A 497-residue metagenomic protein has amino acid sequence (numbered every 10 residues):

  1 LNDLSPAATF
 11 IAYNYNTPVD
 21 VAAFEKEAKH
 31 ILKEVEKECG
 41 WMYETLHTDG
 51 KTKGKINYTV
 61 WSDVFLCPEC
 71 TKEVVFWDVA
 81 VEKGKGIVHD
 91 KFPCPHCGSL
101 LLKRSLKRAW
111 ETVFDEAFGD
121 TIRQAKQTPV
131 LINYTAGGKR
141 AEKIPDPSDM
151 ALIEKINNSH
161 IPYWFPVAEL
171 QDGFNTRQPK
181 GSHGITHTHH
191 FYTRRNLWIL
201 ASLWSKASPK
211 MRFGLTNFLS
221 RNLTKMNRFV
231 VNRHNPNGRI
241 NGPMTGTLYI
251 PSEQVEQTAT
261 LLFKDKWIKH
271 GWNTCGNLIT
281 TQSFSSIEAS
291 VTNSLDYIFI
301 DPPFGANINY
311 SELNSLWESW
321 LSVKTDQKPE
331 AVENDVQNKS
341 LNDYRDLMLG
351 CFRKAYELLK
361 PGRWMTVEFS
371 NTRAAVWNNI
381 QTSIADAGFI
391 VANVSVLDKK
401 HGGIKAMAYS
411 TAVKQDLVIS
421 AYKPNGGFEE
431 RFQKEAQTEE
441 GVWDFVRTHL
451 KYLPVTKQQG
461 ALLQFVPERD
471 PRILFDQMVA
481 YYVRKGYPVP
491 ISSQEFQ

Functional and structural regions predicted by a protein language model:
L1-D296, Y310-Q337, C351, V376 (+6 more regions): Nucleic-acid modification enzymes, centered on SAM-dependent nucleic-acid methyltransferases
I199, K354-P361, M365, N379: Conserved, well-ordered alpha-helix/loop/beta-strand core segments that scaffold catalytic motifs
F299-A306: A short SAM/SAH-binding and catalytic strip from SAM-dependent methyltransferases
Q327, R363-F369: Conserved beta-strand signature within the Rossmann-like core of class I S-adenosyl-L-methionine
P329-E330, S340-D346: Nucleic-acid-processing active sites and adjacent nucleic-acid-binding tracks, predominantly divalent metal-dependent
R345-P361, D386: A short glycine-rich, Lys/Arg-flanked "PGG" loop and its adjoining helix->strand segment in the class I
